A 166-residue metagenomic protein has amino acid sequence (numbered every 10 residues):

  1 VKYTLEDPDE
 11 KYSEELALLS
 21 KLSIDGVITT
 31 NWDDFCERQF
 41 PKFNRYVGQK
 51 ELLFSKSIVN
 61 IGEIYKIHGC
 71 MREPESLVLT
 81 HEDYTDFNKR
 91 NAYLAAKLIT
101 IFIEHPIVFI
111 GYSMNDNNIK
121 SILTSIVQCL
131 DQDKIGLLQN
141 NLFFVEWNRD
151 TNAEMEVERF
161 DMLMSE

Functional and structural regions predicted by a protein language model:
V1, I64-I67, L79, L142-V145: Generic structural hydrophobic/aromatic packing signal, biased to beta-strands
V1-K56, R72, V78, D86: Active-site periphery "cap/insert" segments of enzyme catalytic domains
D9-A17, N91-A95, K120: Short, well-ordered alpha-helical scaffold segments within catalytic/effector domains
L22, K42-R45, L52-I61, R72-P74 (+1 more regions): SIR2/sirtuin-family catalytic core signature
V27-T30, K66, F109, F144: A structural signal for short, well-ordered beta-strand segments and their strand-loop junctions that often border
W32, G69, Y112: Active-site metal-binding loops of divalent metal-dependent hydrolases
I64-K66, E73-R90, L94: Glycine-rich phosphate- or other oxyanion-binding loops that anchor nucleotides, phosphorylated ligands
